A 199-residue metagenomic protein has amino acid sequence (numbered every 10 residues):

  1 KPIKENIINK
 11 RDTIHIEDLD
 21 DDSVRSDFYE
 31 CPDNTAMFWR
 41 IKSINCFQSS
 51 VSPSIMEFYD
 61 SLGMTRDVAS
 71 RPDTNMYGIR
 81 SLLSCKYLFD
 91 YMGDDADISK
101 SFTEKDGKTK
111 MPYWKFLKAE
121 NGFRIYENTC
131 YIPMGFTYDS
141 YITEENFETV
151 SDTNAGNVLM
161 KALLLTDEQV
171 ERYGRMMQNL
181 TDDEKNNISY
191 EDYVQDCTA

Functional and structural regions predicted by a protein language model:
K1-V51, Y126: Extracytoplasmic
K4, I16-E17, M56-D60, E148-S151 (+2 more regions): Generic detector of well-ordered alpha-helical segments enriched in charged/polar residues, highlighting helical
K4-I8, T65-A69, T103-G107: A short linear-motif detector with a strong N-terminal bias
T13-E17, T74-I79, P112-K115: Generic recognition of flexible, low-complexity loop/linker segments
S43-S49, G63-T65, K108-K110, T143-E148: Short, low-complexity, polar/charged sequence segments that are solvent-exposed and flexible
I44-L83: Luminal/periplasmic acceptor-recognition loop/helix of membrane-associated glycosyltransferases
I79-A199: Flexible, solvent-exposed extracytoplasmic
